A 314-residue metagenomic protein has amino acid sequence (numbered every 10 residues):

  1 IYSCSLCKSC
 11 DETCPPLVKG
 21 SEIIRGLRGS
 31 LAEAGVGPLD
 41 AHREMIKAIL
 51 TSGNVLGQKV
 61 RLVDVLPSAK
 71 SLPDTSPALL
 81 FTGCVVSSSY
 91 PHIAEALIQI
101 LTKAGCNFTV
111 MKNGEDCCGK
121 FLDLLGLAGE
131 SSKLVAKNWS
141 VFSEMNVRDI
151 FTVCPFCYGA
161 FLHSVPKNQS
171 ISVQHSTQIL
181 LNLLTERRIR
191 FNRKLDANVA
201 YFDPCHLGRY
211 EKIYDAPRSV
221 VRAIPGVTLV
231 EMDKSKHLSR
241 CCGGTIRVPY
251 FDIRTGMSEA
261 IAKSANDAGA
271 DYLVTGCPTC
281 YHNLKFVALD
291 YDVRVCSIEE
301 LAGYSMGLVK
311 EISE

Functional and structural regions predicted by a protein language model:
I1-V153, Y158-N168: Iron-sulfur-cluster electron-transfer modules
E12-L31, L124-E130, H163-K167, K212-P217 (+3 more regions): Iron-sulfur (Fe-S) cluster-binding segments and ferredoxin-like electron-carrier domains, especially [2Fe-2S]
L79, A200, D271-V274: Conserved beta-strand elements of the Class I
A104, K167-I171, I224-P225, A288-Y291: Short, structured coil segments at secondary-structure junctions
S132, N138-M145, I150, S235-H237 (+1 more regions): Binding-cleft/active-site segments that stabilize strongly anionic ligands or cofactors
V153-F156, T177, G276-C277: Helix N-cap/beta->alpha junction signal
S170-L195, K234-R240, L289-E314: Short, flexible loop segments at boundaries between secondary-structure elements
R188-I189, D196-D252: Redox- and metal-dependent alpha/beta enzyme cores, enriched for Fe-S-associated oxidoreductases and cofactor-handling
